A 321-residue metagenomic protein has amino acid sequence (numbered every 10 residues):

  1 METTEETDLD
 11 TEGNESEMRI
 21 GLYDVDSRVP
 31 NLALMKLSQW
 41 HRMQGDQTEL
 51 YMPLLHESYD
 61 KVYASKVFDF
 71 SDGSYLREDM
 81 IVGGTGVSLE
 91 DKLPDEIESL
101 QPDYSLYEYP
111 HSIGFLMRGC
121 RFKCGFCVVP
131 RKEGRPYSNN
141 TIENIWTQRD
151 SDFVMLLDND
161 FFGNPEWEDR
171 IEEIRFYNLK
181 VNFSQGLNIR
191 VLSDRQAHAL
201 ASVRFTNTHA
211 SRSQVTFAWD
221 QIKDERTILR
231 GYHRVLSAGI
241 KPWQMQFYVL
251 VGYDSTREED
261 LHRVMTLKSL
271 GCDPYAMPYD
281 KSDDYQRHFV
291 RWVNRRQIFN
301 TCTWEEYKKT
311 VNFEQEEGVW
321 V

Functional and structural regions predicted by a protein language model:
M1-D79, V87-L89: A short, structured N-terminal alpha-helical element that caps or precedes a catalytic domain
T3-M18, F70-S74, M80-M117, R121-F153: N-terminal [4Fe-4S]-dependent radical SAM core
Y23, Y63-A64, V129-G231, P242-Y253 (+1 more regions): Core AdoMet radical
S27, D69, V87, F161 (+3 more regions): Residue-level marker for beta-strand->alpha-helix junctions and adjacent short loops that shape enzyme
L37, D72-L76, R170, Q196-L200 (+2 more regions): A general structural detector for well-ordered alpha-helical segments in enzyme core domains, enriched
G45, S58-D60, R77-D79, P110-S112 (+3 more regions): Short, well-ordered alpha-helix to beta-strand connector turns
L54-Y59, G86-K92, R190-V191, S255 (+1 more regions): A short acidic, often aromatic-flanked loop/helix-cap motif at beta-alpha or helix-coil junctions that lines enzyme
H209-Q214, K223-V321: A structural motif corresponding to the C-terminal lobe/cap of the Radical SAM core domain
